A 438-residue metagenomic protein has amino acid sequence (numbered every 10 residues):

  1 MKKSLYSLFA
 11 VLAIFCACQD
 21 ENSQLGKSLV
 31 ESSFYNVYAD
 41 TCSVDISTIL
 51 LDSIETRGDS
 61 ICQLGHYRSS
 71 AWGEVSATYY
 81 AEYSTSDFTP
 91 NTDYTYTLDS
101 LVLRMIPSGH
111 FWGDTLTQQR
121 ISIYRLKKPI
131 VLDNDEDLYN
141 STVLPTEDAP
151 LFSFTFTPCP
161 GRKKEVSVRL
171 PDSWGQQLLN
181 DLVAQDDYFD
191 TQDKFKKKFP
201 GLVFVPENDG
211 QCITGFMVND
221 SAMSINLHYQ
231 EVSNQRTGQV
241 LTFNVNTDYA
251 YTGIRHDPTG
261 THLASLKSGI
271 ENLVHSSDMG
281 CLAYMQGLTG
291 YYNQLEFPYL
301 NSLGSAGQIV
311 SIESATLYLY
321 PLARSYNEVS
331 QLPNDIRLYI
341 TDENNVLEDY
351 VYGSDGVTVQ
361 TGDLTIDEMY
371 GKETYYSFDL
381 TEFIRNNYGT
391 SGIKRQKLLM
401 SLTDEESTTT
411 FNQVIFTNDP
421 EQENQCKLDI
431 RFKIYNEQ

Functional and structural regions predicted by a protein language model:
K2-Y6, L12, C18-Q438: Secreted, disulfide-rich extracellular signaling modules
